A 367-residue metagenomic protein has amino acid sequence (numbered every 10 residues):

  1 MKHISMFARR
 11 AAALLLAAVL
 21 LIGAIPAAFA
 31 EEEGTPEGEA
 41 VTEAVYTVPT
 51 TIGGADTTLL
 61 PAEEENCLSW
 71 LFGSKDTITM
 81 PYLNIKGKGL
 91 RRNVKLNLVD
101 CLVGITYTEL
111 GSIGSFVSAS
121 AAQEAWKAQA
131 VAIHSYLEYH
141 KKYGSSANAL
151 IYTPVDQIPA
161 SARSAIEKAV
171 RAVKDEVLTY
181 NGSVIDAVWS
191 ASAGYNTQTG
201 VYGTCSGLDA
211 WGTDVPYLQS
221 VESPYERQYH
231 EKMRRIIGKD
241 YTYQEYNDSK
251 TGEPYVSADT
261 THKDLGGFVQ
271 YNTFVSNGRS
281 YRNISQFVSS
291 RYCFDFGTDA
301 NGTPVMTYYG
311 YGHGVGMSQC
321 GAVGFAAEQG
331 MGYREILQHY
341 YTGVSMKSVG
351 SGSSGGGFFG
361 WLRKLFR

Functional and structural regions predicted by a protein language model:
K2-R367: Conserved, single-site charged/polar hotspot
